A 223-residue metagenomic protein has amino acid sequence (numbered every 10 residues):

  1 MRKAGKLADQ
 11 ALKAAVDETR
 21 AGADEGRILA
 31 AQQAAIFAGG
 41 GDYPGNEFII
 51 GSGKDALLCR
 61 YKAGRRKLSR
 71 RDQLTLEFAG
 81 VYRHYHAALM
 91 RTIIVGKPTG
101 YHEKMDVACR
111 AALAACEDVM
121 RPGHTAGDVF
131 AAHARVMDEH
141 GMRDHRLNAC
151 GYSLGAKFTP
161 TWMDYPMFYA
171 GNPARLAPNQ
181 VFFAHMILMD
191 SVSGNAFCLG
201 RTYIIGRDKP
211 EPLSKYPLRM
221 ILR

Functional and structural regions predicted by a protein language model:
M1-R223: Active-site neighborhoods and metal-handling regions in enzymes and metal-associated proteins
